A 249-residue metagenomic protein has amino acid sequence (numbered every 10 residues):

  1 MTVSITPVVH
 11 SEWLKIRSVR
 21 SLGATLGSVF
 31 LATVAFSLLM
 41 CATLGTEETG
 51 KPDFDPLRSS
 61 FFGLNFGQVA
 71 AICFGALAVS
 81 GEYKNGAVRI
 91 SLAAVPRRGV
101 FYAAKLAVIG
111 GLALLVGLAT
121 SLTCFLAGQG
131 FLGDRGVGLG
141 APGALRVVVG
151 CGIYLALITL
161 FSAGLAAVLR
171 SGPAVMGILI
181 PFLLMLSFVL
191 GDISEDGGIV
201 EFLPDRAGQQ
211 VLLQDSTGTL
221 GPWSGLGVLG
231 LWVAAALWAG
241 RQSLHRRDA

Functional and structural regions predicted by a protein language model:
M1-H10, I199: Short, membrane-interfacial amphipathic segments enriched in basic
T2-V3, S21-A78, Y102-V168, P181 (+5 more regions): Secretory targeting signals
P7-K15, R89, A93: Short amphipathic alpha-helical coupling elements at transmembrane boundaries
E12, V95-R97, L165, S171 (+1 more regions): Generic structural signal for small/hydrophobic residues in well-ordered secondary structure, especially within
E12-G27, P173-G177: Alpha-helical transmembrane segments and their helix-start/interface "positive-inside/aromatic belt" motifs in integral
C73-A94, R98-G99: Transmembrane helix boundary and interhelical loop/hinge segments in multi-pass membrane proteins
A239-A249: Membrane-interface capping segments at transmembrane-helix boundaries
